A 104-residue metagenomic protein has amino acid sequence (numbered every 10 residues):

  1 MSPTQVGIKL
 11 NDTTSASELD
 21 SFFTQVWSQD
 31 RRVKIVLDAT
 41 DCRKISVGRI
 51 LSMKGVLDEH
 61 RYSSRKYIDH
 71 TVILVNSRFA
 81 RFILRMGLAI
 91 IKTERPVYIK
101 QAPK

Functional and structural regions predicted by a protein language model:
M1-K104: Amphipathic, Lys/Arg-enriched alpha-helical "gate/interface" segment within cytosolic domains that mediates
